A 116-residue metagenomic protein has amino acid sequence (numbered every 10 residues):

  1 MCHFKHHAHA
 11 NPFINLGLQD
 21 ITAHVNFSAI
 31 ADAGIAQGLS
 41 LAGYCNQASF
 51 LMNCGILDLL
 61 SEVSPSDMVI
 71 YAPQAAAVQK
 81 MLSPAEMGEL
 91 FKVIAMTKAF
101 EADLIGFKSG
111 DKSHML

Functional and structural regions predicted by a protein language model:
M1-L116: Long, Lys/Arg- and hydrophobic-enriched amphipathic alpha-helices
